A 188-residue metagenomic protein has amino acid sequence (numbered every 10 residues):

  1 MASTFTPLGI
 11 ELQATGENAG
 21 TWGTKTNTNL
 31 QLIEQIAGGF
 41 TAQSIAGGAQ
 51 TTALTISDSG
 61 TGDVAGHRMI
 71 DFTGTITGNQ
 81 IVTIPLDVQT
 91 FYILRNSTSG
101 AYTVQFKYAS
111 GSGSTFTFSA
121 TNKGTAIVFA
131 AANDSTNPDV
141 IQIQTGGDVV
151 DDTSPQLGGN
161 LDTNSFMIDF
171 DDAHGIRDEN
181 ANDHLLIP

Functional and structural regions predicted by a protein language model:
M1-G9, G16-V104, P138, M167: Exposed extracellular interaction/assembly regions and N-terminal maturation sites
I10-L12, I176: Short clusters of hydrophobic/aromatic residues that line enzyme substrate/ligand-binding pockets
L30-G39, G100-Y108, S114, I127-G146 (+1 more regions): Short, surface-exposed terminal/edge motifs of secreted or surface/virion proteins that either
F72-G74, N96, Y108, A130-A132 (+4 more regions): Residues on the solvent-exposed faces and adjacent turns of beta-rich solenoids used to engage binding targets
D87-Q89, T121-T125, A173: Tight coil/turn sites that cap or link beta-strands
F91-Y92, S110-S114, D134, E179-A181: Exposed regions on extracellular, virion, or secretory-pathway luminal proteins
T115-A120: Short acidic-glycine-tyrosine-enriched beta hairpin
T145-P188: Register-specific beta-strand positions within repetitive beta-rich fiber domains
